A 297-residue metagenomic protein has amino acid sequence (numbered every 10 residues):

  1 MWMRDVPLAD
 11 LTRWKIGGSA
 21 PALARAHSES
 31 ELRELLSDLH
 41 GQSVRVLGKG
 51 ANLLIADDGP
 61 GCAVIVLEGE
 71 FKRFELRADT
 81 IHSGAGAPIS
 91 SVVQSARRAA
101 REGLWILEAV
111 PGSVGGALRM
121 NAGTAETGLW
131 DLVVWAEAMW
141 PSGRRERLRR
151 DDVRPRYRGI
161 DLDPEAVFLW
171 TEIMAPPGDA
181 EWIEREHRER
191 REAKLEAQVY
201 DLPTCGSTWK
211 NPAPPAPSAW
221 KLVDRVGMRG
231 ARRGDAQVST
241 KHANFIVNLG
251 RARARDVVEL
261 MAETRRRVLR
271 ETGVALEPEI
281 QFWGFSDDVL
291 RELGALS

Functional and structural regions predicted by a protein language model:
M1-V114, A122-A125: Anion-binding (especially nucleotide phosphate/pyrophosphate-binding) glycine-rich loop and adjoining beta-alpha core
M3-R4, D10, I16, V46 (+3 more regions): Phosphate/pyrophosphate- and phosphate-bearing ligand-binding catalytic cores of soluble enzymes
L23, H82, W135-E137, W170-E172: Beta-strand secondary-structure signal
D57-G59, G116-R119, A243-N244, V289: Short secondary-structure transition/capping segments
E75, W105, E137, I280-Q281: Residues embedded in well-ordered beta-strands within globular domains across many folds
R101-I106, S113-R150: Glycine/threonine-rich beta-strand-loop-alpha-helix active-site module that forms ligand/phosphate-binding
